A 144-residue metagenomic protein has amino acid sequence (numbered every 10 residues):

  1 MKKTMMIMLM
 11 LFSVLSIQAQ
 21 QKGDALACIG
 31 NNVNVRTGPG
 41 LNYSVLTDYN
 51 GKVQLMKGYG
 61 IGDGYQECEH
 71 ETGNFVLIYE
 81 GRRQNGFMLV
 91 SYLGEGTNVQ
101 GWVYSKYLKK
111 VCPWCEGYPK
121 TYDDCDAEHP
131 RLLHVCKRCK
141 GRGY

Functional and structural regions predicted by a protein language model:
T4-L15, A19: Sec-dependent N-terminal signal peptides
L11, K22, Y65, I78 (+1 more regions): A residue-level detector for conformationally permissive "hinge/kink" positions
S16-I17, D48, P130: Hydrophobic alpha-helical segments
Q21-L26, G30, N34, R82-Y118 (+1 more regions): Boundary regions of SH3-family modules and the immediately adjacent low-complexity/disordered segments in eukaryotic
C28-N85, P113-W114, Y118-D124, K137-R138: Beta-loop motif signature
D124-L133: Short linker/helix segments within small regulatory modules
